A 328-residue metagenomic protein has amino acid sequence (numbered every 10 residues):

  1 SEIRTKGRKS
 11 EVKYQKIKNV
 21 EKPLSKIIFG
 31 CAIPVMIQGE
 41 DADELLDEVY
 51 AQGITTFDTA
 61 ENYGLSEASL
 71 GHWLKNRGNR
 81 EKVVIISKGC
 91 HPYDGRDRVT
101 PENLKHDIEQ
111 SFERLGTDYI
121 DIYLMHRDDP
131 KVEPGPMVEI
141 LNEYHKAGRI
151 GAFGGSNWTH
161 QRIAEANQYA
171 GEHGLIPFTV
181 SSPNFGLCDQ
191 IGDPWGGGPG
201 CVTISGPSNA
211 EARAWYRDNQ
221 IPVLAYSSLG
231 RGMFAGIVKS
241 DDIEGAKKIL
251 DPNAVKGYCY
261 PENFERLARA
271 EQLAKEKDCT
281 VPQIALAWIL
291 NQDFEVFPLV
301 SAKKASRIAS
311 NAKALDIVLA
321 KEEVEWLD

Functional and structural regions predicted by a protein language model:
I3-V84, K146: N-terminal binding-site loop/beta-alpha segment at the start of enzyme catalytic domains that lines or forms
K22-I27, G53-T55, N79-V83, T117-D121 (+4 more regions): Short, well-ordered coil/turn segments that N-cap beta-strands
F29, T59, S87, I122-M125 (+4 more regions): Conserved beta-strand positions
G30-E40, G89-N103, K131: Active-site mouth loops of central-metabolism enzymes
I37-V49, V99-R114, A164-Q168: Short, acidic/polar
E81-D94, S181-F185: A short, structured active-site edge motif that brings together acidic residues
F112-E133: Active-site groove signature of glycoside hydrolases
V132-D328: Beta/alpha (TIM)-barrel catalytic core signal, keyed to glycine-rich beta->alpha loops juxtaposed to Asp/Glu that bind
